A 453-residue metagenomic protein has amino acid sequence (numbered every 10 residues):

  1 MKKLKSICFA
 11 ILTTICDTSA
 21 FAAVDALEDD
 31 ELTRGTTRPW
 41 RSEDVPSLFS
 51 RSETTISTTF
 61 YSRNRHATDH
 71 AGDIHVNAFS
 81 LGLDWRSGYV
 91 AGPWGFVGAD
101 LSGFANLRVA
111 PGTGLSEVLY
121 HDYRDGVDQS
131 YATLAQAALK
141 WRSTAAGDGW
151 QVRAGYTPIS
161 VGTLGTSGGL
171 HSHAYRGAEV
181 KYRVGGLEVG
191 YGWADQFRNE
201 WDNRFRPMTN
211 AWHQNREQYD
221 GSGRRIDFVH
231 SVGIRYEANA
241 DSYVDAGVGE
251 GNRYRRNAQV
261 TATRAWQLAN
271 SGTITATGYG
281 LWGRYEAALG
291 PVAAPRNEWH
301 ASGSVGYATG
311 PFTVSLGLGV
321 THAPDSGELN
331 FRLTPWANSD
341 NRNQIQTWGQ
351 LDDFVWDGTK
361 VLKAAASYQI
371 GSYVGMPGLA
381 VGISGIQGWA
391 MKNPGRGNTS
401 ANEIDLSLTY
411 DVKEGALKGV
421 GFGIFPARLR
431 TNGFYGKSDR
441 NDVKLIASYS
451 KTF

Functional and structural regions predicted by a protein language model:
T13-T14, T18-Y156, K181, N398-G415 (+1 more regions): Beta-barrel outer-membrane channel/assembly domains of diderm bacteria
T58-F60, V152-T166, V189-D195, V232 (+4 more regions): Transmembrane beta-strand segments that form the barrel wall of outer-membrane beta-barrel proteins
S62-T68, A105-P111, A145, S160-T166 (+10 more regions): Gram-negative outer-membrane beta-barrel proteins
L81-G88, A137-A145, R176-G185, H213-N215 (+8 more regions): Feature captures outer-membrane beta-barrel proteins of Gram-negative bacteria and organelles
P93-G95, A145-V152, G186-Y191, R198 (+7 more regions): Repeated loop/turn-to-beta-strand initiation elements of outer-membrane beta-barrel proteins
L107, V189-S231, A269-D353, D357 (+1 more regions): Outer-membrane beta-barrel translocator/channel fold
Y131, G165-S172, F197-N199, R224-I226 (+4 more regions): Solvent-exposed loop/turn segments connecting transmembrane beta-strands in outer-membrane beta-barrel proteins
A323-L406, D411-K413: C-terminal structural cap/anchor segments
